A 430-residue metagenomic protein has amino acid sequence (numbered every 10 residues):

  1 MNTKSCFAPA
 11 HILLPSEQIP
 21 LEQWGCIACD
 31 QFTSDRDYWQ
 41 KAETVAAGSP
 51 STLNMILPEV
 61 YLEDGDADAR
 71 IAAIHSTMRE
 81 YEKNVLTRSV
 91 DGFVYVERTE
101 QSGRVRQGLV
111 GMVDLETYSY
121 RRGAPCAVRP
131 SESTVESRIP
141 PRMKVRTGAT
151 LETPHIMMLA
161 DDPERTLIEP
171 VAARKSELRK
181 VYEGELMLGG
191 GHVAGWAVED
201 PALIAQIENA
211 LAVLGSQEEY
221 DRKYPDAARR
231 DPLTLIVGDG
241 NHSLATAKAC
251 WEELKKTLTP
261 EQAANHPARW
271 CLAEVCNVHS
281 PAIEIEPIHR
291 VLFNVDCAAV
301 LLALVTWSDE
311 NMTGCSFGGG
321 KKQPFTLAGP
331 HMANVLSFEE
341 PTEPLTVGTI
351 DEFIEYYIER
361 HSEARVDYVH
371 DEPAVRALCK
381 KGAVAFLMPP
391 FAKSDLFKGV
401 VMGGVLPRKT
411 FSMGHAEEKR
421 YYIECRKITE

Functional and structural regions predicted by a protein language model:
M1-G190, G195, E199, E219-P225 (+4 more regions): N-terminal extension/subdomain marker
S51-L53, P154-I156, L233, A268-E274 (+3 more regions): Structural beta-strand/beta-sheet cores of well-ordered domains, especially the beta-sheet scaffolds that support
T150, E199, L203, L235-H242: Short, contiguous, pocket-lining structural segments that sit at or immediately flank catalytic/ligand-binding sites
L159, V237-G238, E274, L387-P389: Short beta-strand segments
M187-A210, F338, T342: Glycine-rich phosphate-binding "P-loop"
V213-L258, A263: Active-site beta-strand/loop microenvironment that shapes enzyme catalytic pockets
A245-E253, T257-M312: A conserved active-site cap/scaffold subdomain adjacent to cofactor or substrate pockets
L292-T410: C-terminal catalytic or substrate-handling cores of phosphate/nucleotide- and metal-cofactor-dependent proteins acting
